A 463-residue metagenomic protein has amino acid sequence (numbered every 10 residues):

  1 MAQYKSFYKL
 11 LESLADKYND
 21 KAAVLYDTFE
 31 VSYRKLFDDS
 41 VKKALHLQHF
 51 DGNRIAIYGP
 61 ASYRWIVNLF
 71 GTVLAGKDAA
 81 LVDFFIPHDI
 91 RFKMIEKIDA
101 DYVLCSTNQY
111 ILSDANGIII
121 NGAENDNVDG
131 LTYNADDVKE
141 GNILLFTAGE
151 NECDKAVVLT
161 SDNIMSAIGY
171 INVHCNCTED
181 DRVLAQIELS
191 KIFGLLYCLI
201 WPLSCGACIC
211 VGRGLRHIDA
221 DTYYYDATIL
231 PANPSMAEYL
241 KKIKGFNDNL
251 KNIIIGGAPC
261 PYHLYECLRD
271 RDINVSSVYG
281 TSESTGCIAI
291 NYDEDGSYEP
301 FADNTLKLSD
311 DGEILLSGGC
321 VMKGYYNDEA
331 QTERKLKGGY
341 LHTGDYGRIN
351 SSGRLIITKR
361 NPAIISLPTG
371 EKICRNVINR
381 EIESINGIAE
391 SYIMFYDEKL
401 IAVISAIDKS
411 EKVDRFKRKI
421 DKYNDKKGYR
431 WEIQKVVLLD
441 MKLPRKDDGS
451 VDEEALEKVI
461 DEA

Functional and structural regions predicted by a protein language model:
A2-Y4, N19-D20, V128-A148, E152-C153 (+1 more regions): Conserved pre-ATP/AMP-binding loop-to-beta segment of ANL
K21, R34-I57, I86-F92, T178 (+1 more regions): ANL superfamily AMP-binding
F29, L45-F85, A185-I187: Conserved AMP-binding/adenylate-forming
S32-R34, N142-G169: Conserved AMP-binding A3 loop
M165-R182, L189-P234, E238: Conserved AMP-binding/adenylation subdomain of ANL enzymes
A227-A232, Y239-E294: Gly/Ser/Thr-rich phosphate-binding loop
N274, P300, S309-K335, R354 (+2 more regions): Conserved ATP/PPi-binding loop(s) of AMP-dependent carboxylate-activating enzymes
G318, G324, Y346-W431: AMP-binding/adenylate-forming catalytic core of the ANL superfamily
